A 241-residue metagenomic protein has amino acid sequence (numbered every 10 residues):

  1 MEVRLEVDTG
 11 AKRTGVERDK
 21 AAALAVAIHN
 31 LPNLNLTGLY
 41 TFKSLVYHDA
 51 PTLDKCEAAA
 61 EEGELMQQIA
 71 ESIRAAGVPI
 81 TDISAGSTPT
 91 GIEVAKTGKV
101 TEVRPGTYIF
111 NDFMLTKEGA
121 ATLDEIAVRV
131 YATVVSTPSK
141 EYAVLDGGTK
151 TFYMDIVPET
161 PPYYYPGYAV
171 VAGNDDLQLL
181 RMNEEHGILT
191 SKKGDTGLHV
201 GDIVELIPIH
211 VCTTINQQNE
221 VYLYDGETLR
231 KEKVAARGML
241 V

Functional and structural regions predicted by a protein language model:
M1, P32, A76, T81 (+6 more regions): Structural beta-strand/beta-sheet cores of well-ordered domains, especially the beta-sheet scaffolds that support
E2, T9-T122: Active-site loop/helix belt of alpha/beta enzymes
R4, H29-P32, A75-G77, A95-K96 (+4 more regions): Solvent-exposed alpha-helices and their adjacent loops that cap or buttress functional pockets in soluble metabolic
V7-T9, P208: Short glycine-centered, acidic/aromatic-flanked micro-motifs in structured strand/loop junctions that mark active-site
T90-Y168: Active-site loop ensemble at the mouth of alpha/beta enzyme cores that anchors a bound cofactor
K140-V241: C-terminal accessory subdomain/extension
